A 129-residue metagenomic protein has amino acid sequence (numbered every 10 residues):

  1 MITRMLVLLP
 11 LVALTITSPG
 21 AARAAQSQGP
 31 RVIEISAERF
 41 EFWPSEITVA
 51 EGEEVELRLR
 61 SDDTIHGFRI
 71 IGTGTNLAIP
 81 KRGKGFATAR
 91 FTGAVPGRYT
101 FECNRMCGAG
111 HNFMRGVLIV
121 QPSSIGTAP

Functional and structural regions predicted by a protein language model:
M1-I2: N-terminal secretory signal peptides that target proteins for export/translocation
L6-T17: Bacterial N-terminal signal peptides
A21-S27, K81-P129: Extracellular/periplasmic metallocenter environments
S27-E54: N-terminal edge beta-strand
S45-I47, T75-P80, A89-F91: Beta-strand-rich interaction surfaces with strong enrichment in secreted/lumenal proteins
L57-L59: Aromatic/hydrophobic beta-strand junction motif of beta-rich domains
S61-I65: Short proline/glycine-enriched turn/loop motifs at strand-loop junctions of beta-rich domains
H66-G72: Change to "...patches in solvent-exposed regions of secreted, membrane-anchored, or virion-exposed structural
